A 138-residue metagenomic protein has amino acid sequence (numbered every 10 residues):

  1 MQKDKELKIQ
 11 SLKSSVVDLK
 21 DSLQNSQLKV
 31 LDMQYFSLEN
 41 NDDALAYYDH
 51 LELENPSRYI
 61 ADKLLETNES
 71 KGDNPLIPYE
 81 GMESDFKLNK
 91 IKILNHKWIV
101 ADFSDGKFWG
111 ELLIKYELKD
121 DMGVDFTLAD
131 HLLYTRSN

Functional and structural regions predicted by a protein language model:
M1-D4, K8, S15, S22-F36 (+2 more regions): Heptad-repeat coiled-coil/leucine-zipper oligomerization helices
S14-L19, N68-G72: Short, mixed-charge, low-aromatic patches
Y35-N138: Membrane-proximal structural modules of membrane-associated proteins and complexes
